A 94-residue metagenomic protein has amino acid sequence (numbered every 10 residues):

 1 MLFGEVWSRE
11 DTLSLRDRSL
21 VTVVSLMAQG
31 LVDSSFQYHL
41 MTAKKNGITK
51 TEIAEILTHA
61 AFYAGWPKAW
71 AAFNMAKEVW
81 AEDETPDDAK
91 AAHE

Functional and structural regions predicted by a protein language model:
M1-D17, K45, A69-E94: Acidic, glycine/proline-rich low-complexity segments that act as flexible tails and inter-domain linkers
L2-V6, I48-E52, I56-L57: Short, flexible domain-boundary/linker segments around small modular repeats
E5, R9, V24-A28, A60-Y63: Alpha-helix C-capping/helix-to-loop hinge sites
D17-L26, F36, I56-L57: Short, structured motif recognition centered on aromatic/hydrophobic residues
S19, H59, G65-P67: Substrate/cofactor-recognition hotspot
Q29-S34, G65-P67: Short helix-coil transition sites and intra-membrane helix breaks within transmembrane domains of multi-pass
V32-A54: Mid-chain, well-packed structural core segment of small domains
T42, T58-A61: Hydrophobic alpha-helical segments of small multi-pass membrane proteins
